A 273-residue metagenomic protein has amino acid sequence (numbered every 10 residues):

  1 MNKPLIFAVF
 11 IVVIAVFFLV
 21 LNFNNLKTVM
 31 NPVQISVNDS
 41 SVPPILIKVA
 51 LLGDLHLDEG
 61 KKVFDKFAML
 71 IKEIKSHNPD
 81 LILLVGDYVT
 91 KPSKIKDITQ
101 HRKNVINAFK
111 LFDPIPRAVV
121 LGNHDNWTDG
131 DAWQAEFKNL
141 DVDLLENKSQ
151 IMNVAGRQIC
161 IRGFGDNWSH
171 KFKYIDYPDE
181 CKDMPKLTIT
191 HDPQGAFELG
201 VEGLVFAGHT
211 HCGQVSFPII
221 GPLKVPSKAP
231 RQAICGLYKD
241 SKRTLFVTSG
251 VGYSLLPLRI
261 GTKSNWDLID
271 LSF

Functional and structural regions predicted by a protein language model:
M1-I14: N-terminal Sec-pathway targeting helices
V13-T99: N-terminal active-site segment of His-dependent metallophosphoesterases
S36-A50, V142-D143, Q150-R162, K182-D183 (+1 more regions): Beta-strand-turn-beta hairpins that frame and shape the catalytic cleft of phosphate-ester-processing enzymes
L51-F67, V89-Q100, D125-D129, I219-P230 (+1 more regions): Acidic/histidine-rich helix-loop elements that form or flank divalent-metal/phosphate-binding sites at the catalytic
L51-G53, L81-D87, R117-N123, L145-K148 (+3 more regions): Active-site neighborhood of phospho(di)ester-bond hydrolases with catalytic His/Asp-centered motifs
K66-N153: Core catalytic region of metal-dependent phosphoesterases/phosphodiesterases, especially metallo-beta-lactamase-like
A135, N139-V142, K148, V154-T190 (+2 more regions): Binuclear metal-dependent hydrolase catalytic cores centered on His/Asp/Glu-rich metal-binding motifs
N139, P193-F273: Conserved beta-sheet core of the metallophosphoesterase superfamily
